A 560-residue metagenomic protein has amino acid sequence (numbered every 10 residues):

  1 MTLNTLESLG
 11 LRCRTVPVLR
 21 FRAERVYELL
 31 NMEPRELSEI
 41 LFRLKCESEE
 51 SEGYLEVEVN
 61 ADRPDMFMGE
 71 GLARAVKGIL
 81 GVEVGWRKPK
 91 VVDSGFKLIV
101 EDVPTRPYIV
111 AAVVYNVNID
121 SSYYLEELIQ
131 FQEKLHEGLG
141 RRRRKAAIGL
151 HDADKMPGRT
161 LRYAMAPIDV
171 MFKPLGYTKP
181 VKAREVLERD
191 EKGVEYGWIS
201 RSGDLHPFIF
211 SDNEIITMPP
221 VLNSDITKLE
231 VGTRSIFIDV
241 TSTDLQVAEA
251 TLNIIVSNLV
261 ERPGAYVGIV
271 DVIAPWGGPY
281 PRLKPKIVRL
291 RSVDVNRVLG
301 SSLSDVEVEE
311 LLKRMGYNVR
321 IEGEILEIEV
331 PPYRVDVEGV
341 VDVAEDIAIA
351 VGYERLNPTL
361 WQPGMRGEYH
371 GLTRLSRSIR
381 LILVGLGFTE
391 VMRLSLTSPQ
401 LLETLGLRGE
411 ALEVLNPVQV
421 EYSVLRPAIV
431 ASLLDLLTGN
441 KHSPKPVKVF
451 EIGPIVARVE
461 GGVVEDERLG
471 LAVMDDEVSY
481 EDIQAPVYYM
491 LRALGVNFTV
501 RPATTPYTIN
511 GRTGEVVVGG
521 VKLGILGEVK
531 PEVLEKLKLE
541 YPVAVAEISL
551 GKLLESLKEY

Functional and structural regions predicted by a protein language model:
M1-T15: N-terminal amphipathic/basic-hydrophobic helices that include classical n-h-c signal peptides and signal-anchor
P17-E56, N60-A111, R144, N296-P444: Extended, well-folded interaction surfaces typified by the phenylalanyl-tRNA synthetase beta subunit core
R35-E36, D65-M68, D120-E127, L245-A250 (+3 more regions): Short, conserved charged micro-motifs
V59, M66, I79, V231 (+4 more regions): Surface-exposed interaction regions enriched in Ser/Thr/Asp/Glu that occur as long low-complexity tracts or repetitive
V84-G85, E261-D271, I349-T359, L554-S556: Flexible helix-coil linker/hinge segments at domain or subdomain boundaries
A111-N116, Y123-G232, F237, A250-N253 (+2 more regions): Prokaryote-biased recognition of long, low-complexity C-terminal linker/tail segments that are poorly structured
T233-R234, T241, Q246, V256-V267 (+1 more regions): Extended, non-transmembrane interaction/recognition domains
P263-D294: Terminal amphipathic helices with adjacent charged low-complexity linkers/tails
